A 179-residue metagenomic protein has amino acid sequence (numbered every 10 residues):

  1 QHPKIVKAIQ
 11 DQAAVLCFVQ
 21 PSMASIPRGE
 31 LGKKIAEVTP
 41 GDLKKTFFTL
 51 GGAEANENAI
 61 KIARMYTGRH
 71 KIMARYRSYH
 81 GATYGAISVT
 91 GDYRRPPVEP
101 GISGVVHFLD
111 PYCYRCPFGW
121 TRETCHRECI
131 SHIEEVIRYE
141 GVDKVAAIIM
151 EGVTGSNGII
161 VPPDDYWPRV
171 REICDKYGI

Functional and structural regions predicted by a protein language model:
Q1-S22, G32-T49, D110: Glycine-rich phosphate-binding segment of PLP-dependent enzymes
K7, E57, P168-R171: Alpha-helical segments flanking ligand/cofactor-binding loops in enzyme cores
M23, P27: Conserved short alpha-helical segments that host acidic/polar catalytic motifs at enzyme active sites
K33-A147, T154, D164-D165: PLP-dependent aspartate aminotransferase-fold enzymes
I130, I160-I179: Catalytic PLP-binding core of fold-type I/II PLP enzymes
G152-I159: Short beta-strand-loop/turn "lid" adjacent to the catalytic site in phosphate-handling enzymes
